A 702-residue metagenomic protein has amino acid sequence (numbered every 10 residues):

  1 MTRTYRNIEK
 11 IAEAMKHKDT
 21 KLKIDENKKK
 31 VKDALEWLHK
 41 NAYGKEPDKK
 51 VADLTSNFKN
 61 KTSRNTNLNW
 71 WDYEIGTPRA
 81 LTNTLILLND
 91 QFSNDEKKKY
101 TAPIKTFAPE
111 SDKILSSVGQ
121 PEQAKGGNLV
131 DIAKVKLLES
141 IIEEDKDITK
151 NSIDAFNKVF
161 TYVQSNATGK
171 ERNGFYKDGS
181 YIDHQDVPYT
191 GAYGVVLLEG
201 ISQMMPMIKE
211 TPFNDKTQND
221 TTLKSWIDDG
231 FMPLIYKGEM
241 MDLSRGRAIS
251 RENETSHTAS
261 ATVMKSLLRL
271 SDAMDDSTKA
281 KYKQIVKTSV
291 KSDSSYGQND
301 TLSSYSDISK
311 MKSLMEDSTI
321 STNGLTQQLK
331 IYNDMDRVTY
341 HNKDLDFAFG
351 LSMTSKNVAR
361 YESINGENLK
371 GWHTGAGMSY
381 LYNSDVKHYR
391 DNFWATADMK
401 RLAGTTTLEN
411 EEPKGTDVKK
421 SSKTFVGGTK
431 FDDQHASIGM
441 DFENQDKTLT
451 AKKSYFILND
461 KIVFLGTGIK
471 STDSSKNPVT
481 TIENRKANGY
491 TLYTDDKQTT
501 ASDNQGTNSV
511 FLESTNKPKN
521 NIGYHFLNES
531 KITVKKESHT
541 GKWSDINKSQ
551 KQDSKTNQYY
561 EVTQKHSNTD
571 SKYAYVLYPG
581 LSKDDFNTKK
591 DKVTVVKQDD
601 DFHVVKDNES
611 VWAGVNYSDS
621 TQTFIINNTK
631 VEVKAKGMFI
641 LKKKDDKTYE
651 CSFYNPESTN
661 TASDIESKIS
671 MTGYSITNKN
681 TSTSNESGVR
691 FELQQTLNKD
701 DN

Functional and structural regions predicted by a protein language model:
M1-E252: Aromatic-lined, polymer-binding surfaces characteristic of secreted/periplasmic polysaccharide-degrading enzymes
L54, F58, L115, G174 (+4 more regions): Extended hydrophobic/Leu-rich segments
D145-I148, D275, L581-D585, E686-S687 (+1 more regions): Alpha-helix capping and helix-coil boundary motifs
M204-N219, L223-Y674: Extended polysaccharide-engagement surfaces of secreted carbohydrate-active enzymes
S571-V576, S684-N702: C-terminal beta-strand-rich structural cap/linker in extracellular carbohydrate-active enzymes
T677-S684: Solvent-exposed serine/threonine-rich low-complexity stretches and specific carbohydrate-binding patches
